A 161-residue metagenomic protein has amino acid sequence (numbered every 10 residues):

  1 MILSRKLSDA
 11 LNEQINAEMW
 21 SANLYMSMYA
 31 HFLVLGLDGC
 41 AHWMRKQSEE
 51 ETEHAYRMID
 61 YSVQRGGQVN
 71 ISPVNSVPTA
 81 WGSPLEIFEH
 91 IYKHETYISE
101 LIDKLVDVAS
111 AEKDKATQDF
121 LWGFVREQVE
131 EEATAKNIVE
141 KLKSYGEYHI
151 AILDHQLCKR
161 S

Functional and structural regions predicted by a protein language model:
M1-S161: Iron-associated oxidoreductase/ferritin-like identity signal
